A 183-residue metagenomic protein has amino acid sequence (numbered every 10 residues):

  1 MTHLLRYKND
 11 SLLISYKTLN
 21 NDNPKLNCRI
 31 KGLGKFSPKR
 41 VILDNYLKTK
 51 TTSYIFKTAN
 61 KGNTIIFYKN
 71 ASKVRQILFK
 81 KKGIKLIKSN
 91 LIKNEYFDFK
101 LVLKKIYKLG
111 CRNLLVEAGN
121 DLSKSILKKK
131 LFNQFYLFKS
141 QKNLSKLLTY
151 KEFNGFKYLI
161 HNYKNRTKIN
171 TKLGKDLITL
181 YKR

Functional and structural regions predicted by a protein language model:
M1-R183: Enzymes that bind and transform nitrogen-containing heteroaromatic metabolites
